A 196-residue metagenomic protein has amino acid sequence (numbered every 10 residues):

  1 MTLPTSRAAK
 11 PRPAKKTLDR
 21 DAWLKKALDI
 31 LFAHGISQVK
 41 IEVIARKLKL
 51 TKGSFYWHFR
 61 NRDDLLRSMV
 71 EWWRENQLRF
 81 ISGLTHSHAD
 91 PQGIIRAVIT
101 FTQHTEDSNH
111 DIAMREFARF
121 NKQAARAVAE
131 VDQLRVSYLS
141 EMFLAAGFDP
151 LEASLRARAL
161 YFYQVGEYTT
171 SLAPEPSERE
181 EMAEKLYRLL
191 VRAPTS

Functional and structural regions predicted by a protein language model:
M1-L18, T195-S196: N-terminal intrinsically disordered/low-complexity leader segments
A22, K26, I30-D64, S68: Helix-turn-helix
K26-H34, F80-L84, M114, Y163-E167: Solvent-exposed, amphipathic alpha-helical segments
R62, M69, W73, Q77 (+3 more regions): Hydrophobic/aromatic residues within well-ordered alpha-helical segments
S68, R79-I112, L160: Hydrophobic alpha-helical connector segments
L78, D107-I112, K122-G147, L151-R158: Amphipathic alpha-helical packing segments from all-alpha helical-bundle domains
S82, I99, R115-E116, S140-L144: Amphipathic alpha-helical segments within well-ordered protein domains
A113, F117, L160-S177, L190-S196: Amphipathic C-terminal alpha-helical segment
